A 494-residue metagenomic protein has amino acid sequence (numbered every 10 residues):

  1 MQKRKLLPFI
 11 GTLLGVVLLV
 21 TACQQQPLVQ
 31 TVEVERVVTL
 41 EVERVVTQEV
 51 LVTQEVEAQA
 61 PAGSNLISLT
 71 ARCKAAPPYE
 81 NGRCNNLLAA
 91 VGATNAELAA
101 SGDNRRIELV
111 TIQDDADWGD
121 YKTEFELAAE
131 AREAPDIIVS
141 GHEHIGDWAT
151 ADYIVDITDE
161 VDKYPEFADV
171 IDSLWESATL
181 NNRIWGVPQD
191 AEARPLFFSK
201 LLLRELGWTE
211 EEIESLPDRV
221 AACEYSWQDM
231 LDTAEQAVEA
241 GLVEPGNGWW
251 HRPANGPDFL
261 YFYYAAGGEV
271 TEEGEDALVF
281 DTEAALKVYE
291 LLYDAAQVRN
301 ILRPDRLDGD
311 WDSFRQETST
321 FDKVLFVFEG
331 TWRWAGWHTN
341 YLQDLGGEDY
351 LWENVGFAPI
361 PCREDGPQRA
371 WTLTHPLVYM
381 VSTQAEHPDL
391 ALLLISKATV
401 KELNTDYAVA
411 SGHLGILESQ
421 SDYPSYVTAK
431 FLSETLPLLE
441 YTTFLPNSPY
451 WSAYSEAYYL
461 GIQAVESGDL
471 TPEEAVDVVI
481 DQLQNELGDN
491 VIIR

Functional and structural regions predicted by a protein language model:
C23-D147, D162-P165, E210-E211, E364-G366 (+2 more regions): Conserved N-terminal structural module of periplasmic/extracytoplasmic solute-binding proteins
G63, A358-C362, A408-L460, A464 (+1 more regions): Long, aromatic- and glycine/proline-rich binding clefts that accommodate carbohydrate-like moieties
S101-D103, L206, D294-R299, Q343-L414 (+2 more regions): Extracytoplasmic/periplasmic substrate-recognition and gating elements
I112-E124, E143, A222-D229, D305-T320: Short helix-initiation/N-cap motifs at beta->coil->alpha
K122, S140-P195, Y225-D229, W352-P361 (+3 more regions): Hinge/lid segment of periplasmic solute-binding proteins
T158-V170, E211-C223, N247-W250, G268-Y289 (+7 more regions): Short, solvent-exposed loop/beta-turn-alpha elements that line the ligand-binding surface or hinge of extracytoplasmic
N181-D190, R194, A221-L278, A284: Extracytoplasmic/periplasmic solute-binding protein
W227-A237, G274-G309, G356, I360: Glycine-centered hinge/linker elements that transmit conformational signals in sensory and ligand-binding systems
